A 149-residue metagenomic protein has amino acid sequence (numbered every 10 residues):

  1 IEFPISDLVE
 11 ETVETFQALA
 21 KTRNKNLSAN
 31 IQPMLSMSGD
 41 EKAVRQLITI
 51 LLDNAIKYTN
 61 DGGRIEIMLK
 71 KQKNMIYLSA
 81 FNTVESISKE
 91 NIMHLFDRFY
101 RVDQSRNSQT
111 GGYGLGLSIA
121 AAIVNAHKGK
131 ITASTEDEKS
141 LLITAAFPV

Functional and structural regions predicted by a protein language model:
I1-E2, K21, N26-L35: Conserved catalytic submotifs in the C-terminal HATPase_c
I1-Q17, S28: A conserved beta-strand-to-alpha-helix junction within the catalytic ATP-binding
K25, K128-G129: Conserved glycine-rich
A55-I56: Short helix-loop "hinge" at the ATP-lid/N-box region of the Bergerat-fold HATPase_c
G62-N74: Short beta-strand/loop element within the Bergerat-fold HATPase_c
I87-R101: Short conserved segment of the HATPase_c
G116, A120: Short alpha-helical Gxxx[C/S/T] motif in the catalytic ATP-binding
